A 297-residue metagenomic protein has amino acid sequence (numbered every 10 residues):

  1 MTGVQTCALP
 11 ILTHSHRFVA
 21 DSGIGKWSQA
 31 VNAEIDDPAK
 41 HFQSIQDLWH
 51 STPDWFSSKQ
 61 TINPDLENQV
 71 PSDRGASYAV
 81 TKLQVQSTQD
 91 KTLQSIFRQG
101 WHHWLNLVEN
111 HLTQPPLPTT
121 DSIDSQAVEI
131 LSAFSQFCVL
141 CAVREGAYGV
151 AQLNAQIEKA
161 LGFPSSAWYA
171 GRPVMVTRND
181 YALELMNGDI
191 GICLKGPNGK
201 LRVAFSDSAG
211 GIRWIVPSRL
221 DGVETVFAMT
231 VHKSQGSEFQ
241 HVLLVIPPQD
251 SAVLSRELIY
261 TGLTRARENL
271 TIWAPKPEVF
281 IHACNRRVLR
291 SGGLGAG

Functional and structural regions predicted by a protein language model:
M1, Q5-V174, D180-L183: Conserved helicase motor core of P-loop NTPases
K159-G162, V176-N179, S218, E224 (+1 more regions): Generic detector of short alpha-helix boundary/capping microenvironments and adjacent low-complexity segments
D189-G297: C-terminal accessory regions
